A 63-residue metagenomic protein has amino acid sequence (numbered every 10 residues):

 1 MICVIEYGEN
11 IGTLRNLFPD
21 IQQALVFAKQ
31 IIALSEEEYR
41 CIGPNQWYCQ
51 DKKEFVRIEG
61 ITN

Functional and structural regions predicted by a protein language model:
M1-L14, C41-G43: Short aromatic-glycine-(Arg/Gly/Cys) micro-motifs in beta-strand/loop hairpins
I2-I5, I21, I61: Short hydrophobic transmembrane-like helices used for membrane targeting/insertion
Y7-G8, P19-C41: A short, charged, amphipathic alpha-helix used as a generic interaction element across diverse proteins
L14-N16, V56: Short beta-strand segments
Q30-N63: Short, mixed-charge low-complexity intrinsically disordered segments
